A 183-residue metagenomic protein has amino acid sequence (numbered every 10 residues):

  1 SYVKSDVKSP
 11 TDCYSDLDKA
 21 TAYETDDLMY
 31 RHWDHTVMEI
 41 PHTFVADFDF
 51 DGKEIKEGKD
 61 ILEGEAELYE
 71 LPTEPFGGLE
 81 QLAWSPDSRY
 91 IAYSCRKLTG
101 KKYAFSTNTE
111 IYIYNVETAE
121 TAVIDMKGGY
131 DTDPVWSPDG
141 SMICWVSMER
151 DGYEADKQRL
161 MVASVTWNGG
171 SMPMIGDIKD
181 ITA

Functional and structural regions predicted by a protein language model:
S1, Y30-V37, G64-S94, K101 (+3 more regions): Conserved beta-propeller blade repeats
Y2-E67, S94-K97, K101-E110, Q158-P173: Predominantly five- to eight-bladed beta-propeller fold
I113: Active-site-adjacent "gating/activation" loops or surface patches in catalytic cores
V116-E117: Per-blade loop-tip surfaces of WD-repeat and WD-like beta-propellers in eukaryotic adaptors/scaffolds
